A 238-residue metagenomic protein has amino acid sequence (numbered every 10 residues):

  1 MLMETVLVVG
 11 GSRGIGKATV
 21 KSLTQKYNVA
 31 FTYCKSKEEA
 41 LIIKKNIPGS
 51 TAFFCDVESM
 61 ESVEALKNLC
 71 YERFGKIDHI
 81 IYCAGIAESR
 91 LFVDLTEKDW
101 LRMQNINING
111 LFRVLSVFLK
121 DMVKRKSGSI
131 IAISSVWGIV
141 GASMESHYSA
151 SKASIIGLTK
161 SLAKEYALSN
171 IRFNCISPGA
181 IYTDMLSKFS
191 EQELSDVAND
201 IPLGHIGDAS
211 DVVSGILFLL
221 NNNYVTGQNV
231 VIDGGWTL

Functional and structural regions predicted by a protein language model:
S12-R13: Conserved glycine-rich cofactor-binding loop
Y27-L41: Conserved glycine-rich Rossmann-like NAD(P)H-binding loop of the short-chain dehydrogenase/reductase
I86, V93-R113, S127, I131 (+3 more regions): Catalytic Tyr-X3-Lys loop
L91-F92, D99-Q104, L186, E193 (+1 more regions): Substrate-binding pocket helix/loop in short-chain dehydrogenase/reductase
L115, S151, T159: Active-site helix of classical SDR
K120, K164-L168: Alpha-helical segment proximal to the catalytic Tyr-Lys
S135: Residue(s) in the substrate-gating loop at a strand-loop-helix junction that position the organic substrate next
I206-I232, T237: C-terminal substrate-recognition "lid" of short-chain dehydrogenase/reductases
